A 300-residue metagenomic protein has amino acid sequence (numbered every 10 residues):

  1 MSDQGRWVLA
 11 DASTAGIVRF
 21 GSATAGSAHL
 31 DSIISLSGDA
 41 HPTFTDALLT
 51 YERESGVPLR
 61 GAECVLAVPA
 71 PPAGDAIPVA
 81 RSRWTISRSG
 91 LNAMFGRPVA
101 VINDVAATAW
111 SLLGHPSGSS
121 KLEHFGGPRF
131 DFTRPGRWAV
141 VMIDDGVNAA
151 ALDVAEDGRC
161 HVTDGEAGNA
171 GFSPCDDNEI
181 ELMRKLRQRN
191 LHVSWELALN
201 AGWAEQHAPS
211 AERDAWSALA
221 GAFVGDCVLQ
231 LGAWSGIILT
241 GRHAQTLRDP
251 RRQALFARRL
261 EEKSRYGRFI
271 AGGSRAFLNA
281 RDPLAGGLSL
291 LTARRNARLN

Functional and structural regions predicted by a protein language model:
M1-E54, P174-N300: ATP-binding/phosphotransfer module of carbohydrate and carboxylate kinases, centering on a glycine-rich
M1-S2, V101-W138: Conserved phosphate-binding catalytic cores of ATP/NTP-utilizing and phosphoryl-transfer enzymes
Q4, L59-E63, G96, P135-R137 (+1 more regions): A general structural motif
A25-S27, S82-S87, H115-E123, V154-H161 (+1 more regions): A glycine- and small-aliphatic-rich helix-loop capping segment at beta-alpha/alpha-beta transitions that lines
L36-A40, V79-S82, A100-A107, G126-F130 (+2 more regions): Active-site nucleophile and cofactor-binding loops and adjacent substrate-binding regions of central metabolic enzymes
S55-M94, P98-A100, W110-G118, R248: Short beta-strand-loop/turn "lid" adjacent to the catalytic site in phosphate-handling enzymes
V65-P71, I143-G146, W234-Q245: Glycine-rich beta-strand-to-loop/alpha-helix junction loops that act as flexible
G127-A211: Glycine/GP-enriched mid-protein hinge/lid loop-to-helix segment characteristic of carbohydrate kinases
